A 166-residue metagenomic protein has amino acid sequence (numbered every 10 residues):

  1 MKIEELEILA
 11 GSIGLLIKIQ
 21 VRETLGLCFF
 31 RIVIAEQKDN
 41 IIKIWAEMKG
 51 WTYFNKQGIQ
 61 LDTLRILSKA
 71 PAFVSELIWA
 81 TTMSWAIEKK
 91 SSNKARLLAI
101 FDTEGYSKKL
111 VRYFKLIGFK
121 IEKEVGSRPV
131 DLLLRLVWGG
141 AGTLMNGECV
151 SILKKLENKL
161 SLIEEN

Functional and structural regions predicted by a protein language model:
M1-A72, A80-R96, S107, V111-K120 (+2 more regions): Non-catalytic substrate-recognition and accessory regions of acyl/acetyltransferase enzymes
A99-E104: Short histidine/acidic/glycine/proline-rich micro-motifs that form metal- and phosphate-coordinating active-site loops
